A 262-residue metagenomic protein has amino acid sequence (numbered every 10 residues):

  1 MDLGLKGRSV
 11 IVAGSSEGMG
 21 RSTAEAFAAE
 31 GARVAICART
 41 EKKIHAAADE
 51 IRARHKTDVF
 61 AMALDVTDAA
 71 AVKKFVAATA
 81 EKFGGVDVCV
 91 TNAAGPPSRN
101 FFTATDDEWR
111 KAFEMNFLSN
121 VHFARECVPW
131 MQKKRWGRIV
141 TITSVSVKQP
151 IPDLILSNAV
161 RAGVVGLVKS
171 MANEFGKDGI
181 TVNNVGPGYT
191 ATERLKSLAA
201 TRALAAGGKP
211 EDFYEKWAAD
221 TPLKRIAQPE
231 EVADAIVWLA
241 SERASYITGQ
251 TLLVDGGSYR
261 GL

Functional and structural regions predicted by a protein language model:
S9, S16-E17: Conserved glycine-rich cofactor-binding loop
N100-F102, E108-F113, I139, W217: Substrate-binding pocket helix/loop in short-chain dehydrogenase/reductase
A124, V160, V168: Active-site helix of classical SDR
P129, N173-E174, S245: Alpha-helical segment proximal to the catalytic Tyr-Lys
S144: Residue(s) in the substrate-gating loop at a strand-loop-helix junction that position the organic substrate next
Q149, I236-V237, T248-L262: Short C-terminal tail/terminal secondary-structure segment of NAD(P)H-dependent dehydrogenase/reductase domains
G176, T181, I247-G249: Short, small/polar-rich loop/turn modules that mediate ligand/substrate recognition or access, typified
